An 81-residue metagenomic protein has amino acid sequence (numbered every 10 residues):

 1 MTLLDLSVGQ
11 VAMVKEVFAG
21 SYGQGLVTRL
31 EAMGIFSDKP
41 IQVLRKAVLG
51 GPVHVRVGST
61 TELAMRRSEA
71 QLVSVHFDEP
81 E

Functional and structural regions predicted by a protein language model:
T2-L3: Tandem CBS (Bateman) regulatory domains
Q10-A12, L49, H54-E81: C-terminal structural segments of small proteins and small subunits
F18, R45-G50: Short, charged beta-turn/beta-strand-edge "cap" motif at the junction between a beta-strand and an adjacent loop
G23-R29: Short alpha-helix capping/helix-loop boundary micro-motifs
